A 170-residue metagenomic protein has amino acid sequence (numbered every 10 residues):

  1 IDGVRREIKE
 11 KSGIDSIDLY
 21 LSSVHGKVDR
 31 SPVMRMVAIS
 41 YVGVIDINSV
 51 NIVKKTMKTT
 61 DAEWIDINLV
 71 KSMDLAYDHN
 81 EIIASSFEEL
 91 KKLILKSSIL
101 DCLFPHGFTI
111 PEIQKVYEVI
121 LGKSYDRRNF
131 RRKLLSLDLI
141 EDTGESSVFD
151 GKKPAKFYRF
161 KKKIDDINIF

Functional and structural regions predicted by a protein language model:
I1, K11, D46, T59 (+3 more regions): Positively charged, aromatic-accented nucleic-acid-binding surfaces
I1-R5, K9-K55, I67, K91-L100 (+1 more regions): Active-site segment of metal-dependent pyrophosphate-handling enzymes, primarily the Nudix hydrolase catalytic core
I1-R6, M73, Y77, Y117-G122: A broad, low-specificity signal for short, low-complexity segments enriched in glycine/proline and polar/charged
R6-E10, G43, S85, K115 (+2 more regions): Residue-level signal for well-ordered alpha-helical scaffold segments within enzymatic catalytic domains
R30-S31, D74, P154: Short, solvent-exposed polar/charged micro-motifs at secondary-structure junctions
V37, K58-D61, P154: A generic structural signal for well-ordered coil/turn residues at beta-strand boundaries that shape enzyme active-site
V42, V53-E89, L103-P111, N129-D138: NUDIX/MutT-family hydrolases
K96-F170: Core RNA-modification/binding signature centered on pseudouridine synthases
